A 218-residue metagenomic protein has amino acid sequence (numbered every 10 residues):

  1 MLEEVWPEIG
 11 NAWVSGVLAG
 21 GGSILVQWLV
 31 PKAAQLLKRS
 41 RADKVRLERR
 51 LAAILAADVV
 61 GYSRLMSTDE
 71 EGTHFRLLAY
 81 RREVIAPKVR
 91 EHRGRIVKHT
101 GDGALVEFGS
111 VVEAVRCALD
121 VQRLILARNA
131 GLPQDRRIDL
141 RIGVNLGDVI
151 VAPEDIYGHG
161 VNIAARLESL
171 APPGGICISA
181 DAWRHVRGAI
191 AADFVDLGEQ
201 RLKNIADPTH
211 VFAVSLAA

Functional and structural regions predicted by a protein language model:
M1-A42: Membrane-aqueous junction of the first/signal-anchor transmembrane helix in small integral membrane proteins
R41-L124: Catalytic NTP-binding/metal-coordinating core of nucleotidyl cyclase/transferase enzymes
A86, L105-A218: Catalytic beta-strand-to-alpha-helix segment of the class III nucleotidyl cyclase homology domain
